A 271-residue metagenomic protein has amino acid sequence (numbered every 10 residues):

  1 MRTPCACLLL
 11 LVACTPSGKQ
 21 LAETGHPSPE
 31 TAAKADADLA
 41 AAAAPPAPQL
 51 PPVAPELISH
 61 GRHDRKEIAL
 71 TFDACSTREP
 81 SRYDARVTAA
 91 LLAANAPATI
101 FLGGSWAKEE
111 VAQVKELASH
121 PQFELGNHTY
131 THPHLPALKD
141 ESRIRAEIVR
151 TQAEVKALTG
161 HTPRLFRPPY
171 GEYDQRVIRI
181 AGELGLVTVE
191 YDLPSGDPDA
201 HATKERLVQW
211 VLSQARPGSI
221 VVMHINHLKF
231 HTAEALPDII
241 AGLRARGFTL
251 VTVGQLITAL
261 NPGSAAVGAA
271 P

Functional and structural regions predicted by a protein language model:
L11-A13: C-terminal motif of bacterial Sec signal peptides marking the signal peptidase cleavage site
T15-G18: Bacterial signal peptide processing site
A22-L50: Post-signal peptide N-terminal segment of mature Sec-exported envelope proteins
A42-N127, T131-K139, E147-E154: Active-site beta->alpha N-cap acidic-glycine motif
L50, L57-H63, F230-P271: C-terminal domain-boundary segment and adjacent tail
A74-R78, G104-K108, Y130-L135, Y170-Q175 (+3 more regions): Solvent-exposed loop/turn segments at secondary-structure junctions within structured extracellular/periplasmic domains
A89-L102, E124, E141-D174, R179 (+2 more regions): CE4/NodB-like, metal-dependent polysaccharide N-deacetylase domain that modifies extracellular/periplasmic N-acetylated
E172, I178-Q214, G247-A259: His/Asp/Glu-enriched short active-site or ligand-binding loop at hydrolase and phosphoryl-transfer sites
